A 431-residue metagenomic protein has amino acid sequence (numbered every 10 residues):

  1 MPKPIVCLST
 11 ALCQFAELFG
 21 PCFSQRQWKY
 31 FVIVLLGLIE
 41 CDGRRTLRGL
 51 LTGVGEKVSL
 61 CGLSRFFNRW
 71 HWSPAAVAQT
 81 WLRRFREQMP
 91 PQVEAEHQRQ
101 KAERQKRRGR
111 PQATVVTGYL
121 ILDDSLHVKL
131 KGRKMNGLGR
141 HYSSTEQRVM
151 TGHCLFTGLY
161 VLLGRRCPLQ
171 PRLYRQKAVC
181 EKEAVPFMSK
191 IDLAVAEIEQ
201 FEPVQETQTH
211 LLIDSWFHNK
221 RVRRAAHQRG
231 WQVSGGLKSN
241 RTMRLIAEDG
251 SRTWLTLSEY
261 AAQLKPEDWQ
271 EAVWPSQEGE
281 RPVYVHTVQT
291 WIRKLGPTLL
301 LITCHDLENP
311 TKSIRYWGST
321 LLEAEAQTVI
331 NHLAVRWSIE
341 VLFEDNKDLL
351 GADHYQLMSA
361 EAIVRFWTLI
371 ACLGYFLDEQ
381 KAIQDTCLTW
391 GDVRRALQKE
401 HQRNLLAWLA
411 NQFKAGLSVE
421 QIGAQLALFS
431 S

Functional and structural regions predicted by a protein language model:
M1-Y30, L38, Q100, R165-R175 (+6 more regions): A short, flexible helix-boundary coil/loop motif
P2-L212, W216-E259, V285-T290, T303-H305: Conserved, well-structured functional cores that handle cations and Mg-NTP chemistry
V34-G37, T311-R336: Extended, non-catalytic structural segments that build the interaction scaffolds of large macromolecular assemblies
L38-D42, V54, W70, L162 (+4 more regions): Generic structural signal for hydrophobic core residues of well-folded globular domains
G43, V58-S59, E308-S313, L321-E325 (+1 more regions): Short acidic (Asp/Glu) and glycine-rich catalytic loops that position anionic groups and cofactors
L122, L126, E325-L357: Short amphipathic alpha-helical "interface-anchor" segments enriched in bulky aromatics
V149-C154, P310-S313, I339: Short, flexible loop/turn motifs enriched in small residues
C154, S338, L342, R365-A371: Catalytic-loop motifs flanking and including active-site residues across diverse enzymes
